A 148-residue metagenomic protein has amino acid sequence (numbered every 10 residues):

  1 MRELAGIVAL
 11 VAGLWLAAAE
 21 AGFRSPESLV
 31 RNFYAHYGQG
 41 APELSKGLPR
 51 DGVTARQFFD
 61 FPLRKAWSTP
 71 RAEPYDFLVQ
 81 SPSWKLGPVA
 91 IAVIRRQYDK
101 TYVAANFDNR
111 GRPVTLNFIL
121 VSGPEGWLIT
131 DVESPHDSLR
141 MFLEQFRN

Functional and structural regions predicted by a protein language model:
A5-W15: Bacterial N-terminal signal peptides
L16-A21: Boundary at the C-terminal end of the N-terminal hydrophobic targeting segment
R24-P42: Short, aromatic-enriched amphipathic alpha-helices that serve as compact interaction elements
A41-D51: Surface-exposed patches in mature extracellular/periplasmic domains of secreted proteins
Q57-R112: Surface-exposed, charged secondary-structure patches
V93, N117-I119: Short, surface-exposed charged micro-motifs
R96-K100, A104, R110-P113, G123 (+1 more regions): Low-complexity, intrinsically disordered terminal/linker segments enriched in charged and Gly/Pro repeats
